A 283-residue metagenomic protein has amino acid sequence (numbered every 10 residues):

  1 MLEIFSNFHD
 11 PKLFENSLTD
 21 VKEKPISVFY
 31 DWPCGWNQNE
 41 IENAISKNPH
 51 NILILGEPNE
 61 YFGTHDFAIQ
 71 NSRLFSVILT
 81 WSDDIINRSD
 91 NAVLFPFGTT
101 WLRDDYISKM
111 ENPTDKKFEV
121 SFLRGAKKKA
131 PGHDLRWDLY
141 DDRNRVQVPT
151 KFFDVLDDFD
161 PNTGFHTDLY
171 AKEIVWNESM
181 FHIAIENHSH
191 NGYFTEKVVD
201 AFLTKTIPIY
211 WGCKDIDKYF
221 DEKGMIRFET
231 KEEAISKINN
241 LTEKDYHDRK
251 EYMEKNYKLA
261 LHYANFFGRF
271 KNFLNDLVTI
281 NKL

Functional and structural regions predicted by a protein language model:
M1-L55, N59, G63-V148, D158-L283: Pol beta-like nucleotidyltransferase catalytic core
